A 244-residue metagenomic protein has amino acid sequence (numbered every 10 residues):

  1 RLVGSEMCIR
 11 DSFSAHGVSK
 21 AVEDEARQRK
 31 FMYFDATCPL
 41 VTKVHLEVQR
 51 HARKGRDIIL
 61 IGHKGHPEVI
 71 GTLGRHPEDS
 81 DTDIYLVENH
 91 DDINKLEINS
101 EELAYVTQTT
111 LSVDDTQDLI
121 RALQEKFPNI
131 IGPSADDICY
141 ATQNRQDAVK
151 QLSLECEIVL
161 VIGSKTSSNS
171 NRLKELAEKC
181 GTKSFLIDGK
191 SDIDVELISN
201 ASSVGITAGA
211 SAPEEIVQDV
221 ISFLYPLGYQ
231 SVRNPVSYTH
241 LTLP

Functional and structural regions predicted by a protein language model:
L2-I9, T242-P244: Short, small-residue-biased leader/transition segments that mark boundaries at the very start of proteins
H16, Y85-D91, L111-D118, D136-A148 (+2 more regions): A general structural motif
R27-M32, P77-D79, I120-I130, E175-K183 (+1 more regions): Short helix-loop-beta junction
Y33-F34, E47-R53, I58-L103, T107: Internal gly/pro-rich beta-alpha loop/helix module that stabilizes soluble enzyme cofactors or their anionic handles
N94, E101-E125, V149-L152, V161-I162: Internal active-site segments that recognize and position negatively charged phosphoryl groups and nucleotide moieties
K126-I158, S164, N171-I187: Active-site rim loops that border cofactor/substrate pockets in soluble metabolic enzymes
V204-L241: C-terminal functional extensions of proteins
